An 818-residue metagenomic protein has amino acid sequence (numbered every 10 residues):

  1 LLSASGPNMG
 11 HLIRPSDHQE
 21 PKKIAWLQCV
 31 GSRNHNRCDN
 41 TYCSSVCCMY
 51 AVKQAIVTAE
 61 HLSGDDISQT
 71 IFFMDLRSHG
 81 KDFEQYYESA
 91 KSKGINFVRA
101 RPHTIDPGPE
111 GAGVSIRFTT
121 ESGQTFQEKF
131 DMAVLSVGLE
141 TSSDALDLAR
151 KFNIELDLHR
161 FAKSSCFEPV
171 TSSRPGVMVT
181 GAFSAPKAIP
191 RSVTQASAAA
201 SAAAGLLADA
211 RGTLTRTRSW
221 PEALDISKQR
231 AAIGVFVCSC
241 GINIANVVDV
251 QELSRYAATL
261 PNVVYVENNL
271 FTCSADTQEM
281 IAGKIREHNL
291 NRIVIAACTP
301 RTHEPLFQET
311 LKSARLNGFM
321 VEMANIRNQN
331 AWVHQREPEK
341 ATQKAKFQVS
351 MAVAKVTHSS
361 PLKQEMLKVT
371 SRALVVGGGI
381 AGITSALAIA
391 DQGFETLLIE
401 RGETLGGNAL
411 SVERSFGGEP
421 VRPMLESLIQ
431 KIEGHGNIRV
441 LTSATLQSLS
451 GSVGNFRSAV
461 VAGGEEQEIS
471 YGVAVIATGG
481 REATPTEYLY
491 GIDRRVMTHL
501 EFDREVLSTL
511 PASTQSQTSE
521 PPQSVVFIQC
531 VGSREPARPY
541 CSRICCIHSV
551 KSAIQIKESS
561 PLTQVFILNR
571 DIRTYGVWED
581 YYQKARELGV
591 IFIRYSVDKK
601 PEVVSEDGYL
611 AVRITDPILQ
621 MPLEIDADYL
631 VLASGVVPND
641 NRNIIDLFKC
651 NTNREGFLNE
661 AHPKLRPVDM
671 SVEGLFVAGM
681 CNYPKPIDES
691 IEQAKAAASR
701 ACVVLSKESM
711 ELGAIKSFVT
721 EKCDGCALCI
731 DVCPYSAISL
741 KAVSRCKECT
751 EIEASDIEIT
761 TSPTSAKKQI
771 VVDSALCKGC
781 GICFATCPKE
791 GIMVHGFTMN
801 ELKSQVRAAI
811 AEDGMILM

Functional and structural regions predicted by a protein language model:
L1-M818: Residues forming the flavin
